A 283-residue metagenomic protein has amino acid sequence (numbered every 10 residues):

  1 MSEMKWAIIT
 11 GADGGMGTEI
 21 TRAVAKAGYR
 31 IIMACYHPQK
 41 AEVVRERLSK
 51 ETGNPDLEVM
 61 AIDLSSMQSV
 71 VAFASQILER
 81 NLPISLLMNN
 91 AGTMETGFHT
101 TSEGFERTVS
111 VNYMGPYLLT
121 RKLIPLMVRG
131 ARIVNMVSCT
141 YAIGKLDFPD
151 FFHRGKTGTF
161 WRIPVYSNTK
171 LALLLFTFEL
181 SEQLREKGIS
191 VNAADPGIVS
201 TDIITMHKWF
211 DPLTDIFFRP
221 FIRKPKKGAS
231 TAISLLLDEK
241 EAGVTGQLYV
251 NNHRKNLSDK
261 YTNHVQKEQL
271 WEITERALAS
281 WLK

Functional and structural regions predicted by a protein language model:
D13-G14, H37: Conserved glycine-rich cofactor-binding loop
G17-T18: N-terminal Rossmann-fold NAD(P) dinucleotide-binding loop
A27-V43: Conserved glycine-rich Rossmann-like NAD(P)H-binding loop of the short-chain dehydrogenase/reductase
P38, M60-S75, S102: The beta1-alpha1 cofactor-binding region of Rossmann-like NAD(H)/NADP(H)-dependent oxidoreductases
A72-E79, T96, S102-S110: Active-site Tyr-X3-Lys motif and surrounding loop/helix of classical short-chain dehydrogenase/reductase
G92-T100, E106, R132-K187, D195-F210 (+1 more regions): Catalytic loop of short-chain dehydrogenase/reductase
T169, A193, I216-K255, H264-E268 (+2 more regions): C-terminal helical subdomain
